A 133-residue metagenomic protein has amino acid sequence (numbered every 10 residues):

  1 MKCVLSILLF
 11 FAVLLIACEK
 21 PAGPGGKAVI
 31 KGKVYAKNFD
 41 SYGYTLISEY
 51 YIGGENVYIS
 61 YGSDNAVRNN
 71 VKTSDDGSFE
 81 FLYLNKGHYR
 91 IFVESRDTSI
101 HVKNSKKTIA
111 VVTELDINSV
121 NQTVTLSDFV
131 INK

Functional and structural regions predicted by a protein language model:
K2-L9: Sec-dependent signal peptide recognition, specifically the positively charged N-region followed immediately by
L14-A17: C-terminal motif of bacterial Sec signal peptides marking the signal peptidase cleavage site
A28-A36: A short, amphipathic beta-strand motif
A36-N38, Y44: Short solvent-exposed capping/turn motifs at the termini of beta-strands
S48-N70: Short amphipathic beta-strand segments in non-cytosolic proteins
S74-Y83: Short, surface-exposed beta-strand/beta-hairpin micro-motifs centered on an aromatic residue
G87-V93: A short tyrosine-centered beta-strand micro-motif
R96-T125: Structured interaction patches on ligand/partner-binding surfaces of diverse proteins
